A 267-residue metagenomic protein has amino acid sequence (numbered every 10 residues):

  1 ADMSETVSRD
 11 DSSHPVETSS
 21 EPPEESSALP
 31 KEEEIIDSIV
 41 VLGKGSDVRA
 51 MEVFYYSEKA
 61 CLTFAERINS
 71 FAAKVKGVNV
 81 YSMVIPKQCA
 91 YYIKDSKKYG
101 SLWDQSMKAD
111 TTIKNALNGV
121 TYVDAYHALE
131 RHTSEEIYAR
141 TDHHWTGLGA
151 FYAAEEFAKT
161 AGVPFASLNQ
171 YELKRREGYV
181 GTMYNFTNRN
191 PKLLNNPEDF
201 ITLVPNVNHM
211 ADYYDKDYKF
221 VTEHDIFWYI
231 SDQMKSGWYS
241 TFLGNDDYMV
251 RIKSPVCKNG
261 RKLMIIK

Functional and structural regions predicted by a protein language model:
A1-K267: Extracellular glycan-modifying ectodomains
